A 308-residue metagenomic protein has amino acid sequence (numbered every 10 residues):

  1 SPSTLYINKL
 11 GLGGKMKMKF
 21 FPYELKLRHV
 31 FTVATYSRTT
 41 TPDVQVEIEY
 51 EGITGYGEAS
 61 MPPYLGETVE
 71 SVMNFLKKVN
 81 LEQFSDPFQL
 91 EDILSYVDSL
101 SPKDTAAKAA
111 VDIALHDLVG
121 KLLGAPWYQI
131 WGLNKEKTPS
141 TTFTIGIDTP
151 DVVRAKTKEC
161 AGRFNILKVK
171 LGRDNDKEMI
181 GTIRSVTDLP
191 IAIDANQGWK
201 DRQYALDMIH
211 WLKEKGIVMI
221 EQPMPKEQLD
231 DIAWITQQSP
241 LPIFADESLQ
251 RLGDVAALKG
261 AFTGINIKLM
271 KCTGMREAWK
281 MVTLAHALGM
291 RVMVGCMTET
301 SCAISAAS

Functional and structural regions predicted by a protein language model:
P2-K15: Short, Lys/Arg-enriched N-terminal segments with co-localized hydrophobic residues within the first ~10-30 amino acids
K15-L65: Structured beta-strand/loop patches that form or line metal/cofactor-binding pockets in enzymes
F20, G57, Q129, A192-A195 (+3 more regions): General beta-strand structural signal in soluble alpha/beta enzymes
V46, G52, V111, G124 (+5 more regions): Conserved, mostly hydrophobic/aromatic
I48-E49, T54-L122: Metal- or metallocofactor-binding catalytic centers and their adjacent structured scaffolds across diverse enzyme
M61, I147, R173, A195 (+2 more regions): Short loop or secondary-structure boundary microenvironments that flank and position key functional residues
S99, E227-W234, Q238-P242, L249-S308: Shared catalytic-loop signature of beta/alpha-barrel
W127-S239: Metal-dependent enolase-superfamily TIM-barrel catalytic cores that perform enediolate-based chemistry
